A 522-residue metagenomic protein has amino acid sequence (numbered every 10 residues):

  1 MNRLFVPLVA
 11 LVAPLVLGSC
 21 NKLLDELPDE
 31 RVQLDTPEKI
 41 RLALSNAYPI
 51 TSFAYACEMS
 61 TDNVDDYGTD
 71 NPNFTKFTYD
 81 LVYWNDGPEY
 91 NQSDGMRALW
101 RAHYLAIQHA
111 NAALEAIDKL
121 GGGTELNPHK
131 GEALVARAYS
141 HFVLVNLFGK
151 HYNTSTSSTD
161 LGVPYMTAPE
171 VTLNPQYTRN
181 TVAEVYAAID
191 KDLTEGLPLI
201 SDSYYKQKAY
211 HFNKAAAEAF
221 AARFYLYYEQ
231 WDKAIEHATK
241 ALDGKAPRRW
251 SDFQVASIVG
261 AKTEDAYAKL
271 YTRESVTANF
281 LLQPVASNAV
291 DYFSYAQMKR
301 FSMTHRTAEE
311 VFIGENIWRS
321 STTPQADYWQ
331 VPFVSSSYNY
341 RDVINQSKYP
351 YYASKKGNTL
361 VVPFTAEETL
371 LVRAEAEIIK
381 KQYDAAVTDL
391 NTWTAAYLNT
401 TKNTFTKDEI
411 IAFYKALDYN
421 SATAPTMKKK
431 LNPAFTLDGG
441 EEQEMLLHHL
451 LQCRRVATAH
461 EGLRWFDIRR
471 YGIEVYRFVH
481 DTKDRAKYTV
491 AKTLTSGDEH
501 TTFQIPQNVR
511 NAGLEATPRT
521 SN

Functional and structural regions predicted by a protein language model:
M1-S19: Sec-dependent bacterial lipoprotein signal peptides
C20-D66, I317, G472-N522: Membrane-proximal, proline-rich intrinsically disordered regions
N21, K214-S251, E515-T520: Aromatic-residue-lined binding/catalytic grooves and analogous aromatic/hydrophobic interfacial grooves in multimeric
T78-G149, N180-E184, L193-D202, S354-V361 (+3 more regions): Conserved, well-structured interaction surfaces
I235-E367, T400-L437, H449, A457-T458 (+3 more regions): Hydrophobic-face positions in mid-chain alpha helices that act as interaction patches
